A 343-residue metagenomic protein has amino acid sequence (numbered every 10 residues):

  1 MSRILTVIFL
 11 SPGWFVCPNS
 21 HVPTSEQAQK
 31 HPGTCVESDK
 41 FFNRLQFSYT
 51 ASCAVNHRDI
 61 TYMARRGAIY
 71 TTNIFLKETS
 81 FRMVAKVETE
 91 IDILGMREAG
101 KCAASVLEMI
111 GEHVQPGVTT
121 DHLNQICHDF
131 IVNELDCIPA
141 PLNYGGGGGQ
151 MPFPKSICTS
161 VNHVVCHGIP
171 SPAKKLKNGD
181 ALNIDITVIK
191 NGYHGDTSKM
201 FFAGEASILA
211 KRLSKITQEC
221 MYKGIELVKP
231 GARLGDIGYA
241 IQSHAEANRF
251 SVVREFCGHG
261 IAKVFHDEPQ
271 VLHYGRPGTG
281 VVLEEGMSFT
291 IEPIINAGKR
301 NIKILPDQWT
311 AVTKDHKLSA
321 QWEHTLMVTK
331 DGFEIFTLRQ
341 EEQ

Functional and structural regions predicted by a protein language model:
S2-T6: Intrinsic low-complexity, disordered N-terminal segments enriched in polar/charged/small residues
I8, A28-K30, Y62-M63: N-terminal start and proteolytic maturation junction detector
G13, P18-H21, Q27: Residue-level detector of structural "landmarks"
P23-T24, T34: Short linear motifs in low-complexity or flexible loops
Q27, H31, S38-F41, F47: Cationic, low-complexity basic patches in intrinsically disordered or flexible, solvent-exposed regions
Y49, C53, H57-Q343: Active-site neighborhoods and metal-handling regions in enzymes and metal-associated proteins
